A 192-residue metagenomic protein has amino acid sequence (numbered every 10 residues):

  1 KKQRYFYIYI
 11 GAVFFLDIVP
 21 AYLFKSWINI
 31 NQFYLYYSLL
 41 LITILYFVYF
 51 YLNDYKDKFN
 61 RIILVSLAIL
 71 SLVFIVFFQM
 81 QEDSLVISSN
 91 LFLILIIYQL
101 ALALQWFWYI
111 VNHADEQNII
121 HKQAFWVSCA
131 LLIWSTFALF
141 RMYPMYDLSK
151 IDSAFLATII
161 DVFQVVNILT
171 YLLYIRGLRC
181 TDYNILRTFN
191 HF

Functional and structural regions predicted by a protein language model:
K1-F192: Terminal, non-globular segments
